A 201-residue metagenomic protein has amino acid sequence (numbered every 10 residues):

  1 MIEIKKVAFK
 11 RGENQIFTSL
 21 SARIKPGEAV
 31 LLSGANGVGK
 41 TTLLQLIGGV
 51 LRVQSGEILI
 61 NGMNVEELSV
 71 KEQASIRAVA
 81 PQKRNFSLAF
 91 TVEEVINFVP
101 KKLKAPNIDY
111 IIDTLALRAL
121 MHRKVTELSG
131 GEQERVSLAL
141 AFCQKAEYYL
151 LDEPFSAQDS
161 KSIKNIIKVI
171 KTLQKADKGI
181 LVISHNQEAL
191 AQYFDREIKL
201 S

Functional and structural regions predicted by a protein language model:
G48: Helix-to-loop junction immediately C-terminal to a conserved catalytic motif
G56-N64, Q73: Conserved ABC transporter NBD signature motif
K83-N97, K102-L103: Conserved catalytic motifs of ABC-family nucleotide-binding domains
A105-L120: Conserved ABC ATPase "signature" region
K124-L128: Conserved ABC ATPase signature
Y149-E153: Catalytic Walker B motif of ABC-type/P-loop ATPase nucleotide-binding domains
S184-H185: H-loop/switch region of ABC-family ATPase nucleotide-binding domains
